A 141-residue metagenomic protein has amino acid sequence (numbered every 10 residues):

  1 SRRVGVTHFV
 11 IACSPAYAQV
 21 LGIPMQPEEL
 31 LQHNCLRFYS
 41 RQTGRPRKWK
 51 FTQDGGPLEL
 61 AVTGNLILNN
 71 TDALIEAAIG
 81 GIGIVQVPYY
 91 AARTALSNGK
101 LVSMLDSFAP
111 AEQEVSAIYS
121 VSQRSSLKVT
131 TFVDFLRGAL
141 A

Functional and structural regions predicted by a protein language model:
S1-V115: C-terminal regulatory
L105-A141: A late-sequence structural motif
